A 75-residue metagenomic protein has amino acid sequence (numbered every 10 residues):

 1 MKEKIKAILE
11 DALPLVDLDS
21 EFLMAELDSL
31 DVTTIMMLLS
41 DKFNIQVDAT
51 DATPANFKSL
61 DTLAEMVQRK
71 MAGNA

Functional and structural regions predicted by a protein language model:
M1, D28-D31, N56-S59: Short, conserved alpha-helical segments within structured domains
M1-L15, M66-A75: Thiotemplate assembly-line natural product biosynthesis machinery
I5-I8, I35, I45: Weak global preference for isoleucine
E10-L27, N44-T53: Phosphopantetheine carrier-protein modules
A25-K42: Phosphopantetheine-attachment site and its flanking helix in carrier
A52-N74: C-terminal structural segments of small proteins and small subunits
